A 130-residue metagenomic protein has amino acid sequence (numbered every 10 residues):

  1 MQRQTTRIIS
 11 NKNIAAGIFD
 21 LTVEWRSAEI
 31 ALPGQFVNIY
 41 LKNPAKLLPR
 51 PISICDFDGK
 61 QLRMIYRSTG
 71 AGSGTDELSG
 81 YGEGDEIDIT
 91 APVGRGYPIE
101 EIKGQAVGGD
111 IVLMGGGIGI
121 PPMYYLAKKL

Functional and structural regions predicted by a protein language model:
Q2-E83: Ferredoxin-reductase
S73-L130: FNR/FR-type flavoprotein reductase catalytic core
